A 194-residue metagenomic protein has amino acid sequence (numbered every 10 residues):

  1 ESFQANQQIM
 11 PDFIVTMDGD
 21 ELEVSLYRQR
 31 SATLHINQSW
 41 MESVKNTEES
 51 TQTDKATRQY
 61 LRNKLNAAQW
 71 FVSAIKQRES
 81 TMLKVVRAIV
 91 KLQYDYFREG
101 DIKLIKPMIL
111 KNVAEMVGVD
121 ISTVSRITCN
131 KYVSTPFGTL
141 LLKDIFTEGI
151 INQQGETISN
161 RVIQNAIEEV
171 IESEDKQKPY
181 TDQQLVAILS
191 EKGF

Functional and structural regions predicted by a protein language model:
E1-F194: Alpha-helical scaffold/interaction cores of sigma-54-like transcription cofactors and many family A DNA polymerases
